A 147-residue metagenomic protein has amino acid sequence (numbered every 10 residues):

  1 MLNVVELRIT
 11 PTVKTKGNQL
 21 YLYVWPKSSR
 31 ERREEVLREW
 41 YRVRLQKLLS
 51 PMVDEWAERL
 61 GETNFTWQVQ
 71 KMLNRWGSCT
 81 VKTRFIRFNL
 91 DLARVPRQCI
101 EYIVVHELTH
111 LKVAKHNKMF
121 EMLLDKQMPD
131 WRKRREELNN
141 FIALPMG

Functional and structural regions predicted by a protein language model:
M1-Y102, L111-G147: Active-site-proximal or metal-binding-adjacent scaffold patches in catalytic folds
E107: Walker B catalytic acidic pair
